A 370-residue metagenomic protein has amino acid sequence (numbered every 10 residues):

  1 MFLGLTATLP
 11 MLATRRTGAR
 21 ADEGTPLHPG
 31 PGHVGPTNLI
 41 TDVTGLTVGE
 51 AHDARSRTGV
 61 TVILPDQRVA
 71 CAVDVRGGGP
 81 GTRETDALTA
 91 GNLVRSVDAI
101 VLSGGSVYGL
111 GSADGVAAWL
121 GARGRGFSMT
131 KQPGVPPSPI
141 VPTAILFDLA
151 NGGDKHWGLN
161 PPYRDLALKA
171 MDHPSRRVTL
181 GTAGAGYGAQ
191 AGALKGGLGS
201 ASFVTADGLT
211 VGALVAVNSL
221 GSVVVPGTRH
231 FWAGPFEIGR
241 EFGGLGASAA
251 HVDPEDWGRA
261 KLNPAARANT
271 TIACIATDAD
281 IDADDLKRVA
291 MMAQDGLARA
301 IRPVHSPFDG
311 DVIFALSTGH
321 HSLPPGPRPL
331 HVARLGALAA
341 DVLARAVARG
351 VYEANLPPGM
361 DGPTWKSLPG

Functional and structural regions predicted by a protein language model:
M1-A21: N-terminal export signals
G24-V107, G111, A122-G370: A structural signal for small-residue-enriched, beta-sheet-centric alpha/beta enzyme cores and oligomeric scaffold folds
D114: Glycine-rich loop at the start of a catalytic domain that most often binds anionic cofactors/ligands
A117-L120: Active-site-surrounding "flap" and adjacent substrate/cofactor-binding loops of secreted or lumenal enzymes, prototyped
